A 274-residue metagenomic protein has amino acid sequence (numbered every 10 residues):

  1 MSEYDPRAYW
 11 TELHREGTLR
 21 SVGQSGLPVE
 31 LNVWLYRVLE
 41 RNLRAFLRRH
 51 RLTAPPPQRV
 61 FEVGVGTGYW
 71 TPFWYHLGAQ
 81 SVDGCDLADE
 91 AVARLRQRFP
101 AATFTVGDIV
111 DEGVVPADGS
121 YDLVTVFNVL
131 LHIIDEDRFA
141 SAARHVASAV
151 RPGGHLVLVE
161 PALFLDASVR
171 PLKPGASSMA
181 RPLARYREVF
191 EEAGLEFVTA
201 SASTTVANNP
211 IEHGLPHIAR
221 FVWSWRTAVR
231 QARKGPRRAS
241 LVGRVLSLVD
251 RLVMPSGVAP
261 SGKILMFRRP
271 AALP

Functional and structural regions predicted by a protein language model:
M1-T53: Conserved class I S-adenosyl-L-methionine
P57-G66: Conserved class I S-adenosyl-L-methionine
T67-E112: Class I SAM-dependent methyltransferase SAM/SAH-binding core
T125: A conserved beta-strand element that flanks and buttresses the S-adenosyl-L-methionine
I133-H145: A short, conserved alpha-helix within the catalytic core of class I
V157-S178: Short, glycine-/aromatic-enriched active-site segment of Class I SAM-dependent methyltransferases
S178-G194: Short alpha-helix
T204-P274: A C-terminal cap/extension of S-adenosyl-L-methionine-dependent methyltransferases that defines the acceptor-substrate
